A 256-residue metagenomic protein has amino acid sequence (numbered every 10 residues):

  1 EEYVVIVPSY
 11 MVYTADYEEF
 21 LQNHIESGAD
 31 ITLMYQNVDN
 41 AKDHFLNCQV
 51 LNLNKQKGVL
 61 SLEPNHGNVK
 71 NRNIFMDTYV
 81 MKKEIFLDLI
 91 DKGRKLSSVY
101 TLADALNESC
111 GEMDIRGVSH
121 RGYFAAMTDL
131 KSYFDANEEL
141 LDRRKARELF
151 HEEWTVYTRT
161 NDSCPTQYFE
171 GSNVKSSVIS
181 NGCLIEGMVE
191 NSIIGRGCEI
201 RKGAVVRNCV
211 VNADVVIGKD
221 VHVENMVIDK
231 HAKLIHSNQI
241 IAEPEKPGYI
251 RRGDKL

Functional and structural regions predicted by a protein language model:
E1-N137, I250-R252: Unchanged
E84, R94-L256: Left-handed beta-helix
